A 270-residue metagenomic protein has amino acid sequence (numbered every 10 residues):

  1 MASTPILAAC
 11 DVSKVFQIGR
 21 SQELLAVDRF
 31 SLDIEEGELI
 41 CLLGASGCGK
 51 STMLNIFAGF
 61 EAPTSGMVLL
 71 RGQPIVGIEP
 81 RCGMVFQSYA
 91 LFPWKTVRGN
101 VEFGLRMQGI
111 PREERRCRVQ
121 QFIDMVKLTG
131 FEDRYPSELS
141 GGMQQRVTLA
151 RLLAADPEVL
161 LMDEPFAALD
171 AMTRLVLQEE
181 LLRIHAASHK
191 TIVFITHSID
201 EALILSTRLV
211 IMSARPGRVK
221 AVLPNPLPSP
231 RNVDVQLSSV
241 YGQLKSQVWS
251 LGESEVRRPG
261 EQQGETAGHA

Functional and structural regions predicted by a protein language model:
L43-A45: The feature captures the beta-strand-to-loop junction immediately N-terminal to the Walker
A58: Helix-to-loop junction immediately C-terminal to a conserved catalytic motif
G66-I78: Conserved ABC transporter NBD signature motif
R106, E113-F131, R183: Conserved ABC ATPase "signature" region
Y135-L139, M143: Conserved ABC ATPase signature
A154-E158: A short, proline-enriched helix->beta-strand linker immediately N-terminal to the Walker B motif in ABC-type P-loop
